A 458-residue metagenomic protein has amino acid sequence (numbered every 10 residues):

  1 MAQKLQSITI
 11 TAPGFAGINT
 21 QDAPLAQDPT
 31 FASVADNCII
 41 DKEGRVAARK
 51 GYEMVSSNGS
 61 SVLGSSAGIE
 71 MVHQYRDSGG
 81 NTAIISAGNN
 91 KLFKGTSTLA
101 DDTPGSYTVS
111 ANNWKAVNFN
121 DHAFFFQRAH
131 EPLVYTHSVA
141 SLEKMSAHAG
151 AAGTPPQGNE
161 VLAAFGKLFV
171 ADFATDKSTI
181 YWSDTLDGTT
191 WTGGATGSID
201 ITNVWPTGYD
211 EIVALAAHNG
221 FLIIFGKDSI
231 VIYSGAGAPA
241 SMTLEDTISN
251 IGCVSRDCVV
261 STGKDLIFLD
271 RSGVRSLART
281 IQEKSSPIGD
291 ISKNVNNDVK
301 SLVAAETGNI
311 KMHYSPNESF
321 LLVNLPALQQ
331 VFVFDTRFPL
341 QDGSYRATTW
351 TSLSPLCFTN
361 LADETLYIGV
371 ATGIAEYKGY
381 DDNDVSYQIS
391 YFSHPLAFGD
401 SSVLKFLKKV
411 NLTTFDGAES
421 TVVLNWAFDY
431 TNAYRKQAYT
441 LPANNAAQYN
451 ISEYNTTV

Functional and structural regions predicted by a protein language model:
M1-F124, N250-D265, R271-V458: Beta-sheet repeat architectures centered on beta-propellers
G88-N90, R128-A129, V139, F165 (+7 more regions): Surface-exposed loop/turn positions within WD40 beta-propeller blades
H137-A163: Asp-box/WD-like beta-propeller blade repeats and closely related beta-sheet repeat scaffolds
A149-A151, T190-G208, I288-E306: Surface-exposed loop and turn segments in beta-propeller and other repeat-based domains that flank or scaffold
L162-T190: Carboxylate/His-rich catalytic cores and anion/metal-binding grooves
W205-H218: Phosphate-interacting basic helix/loop segments used at nucleotide- and nucleic-acid interfaces
L222-I248: Surface-exposed extracellular loop regions of Gram-negative outer-membrane beta-barrel proteins
